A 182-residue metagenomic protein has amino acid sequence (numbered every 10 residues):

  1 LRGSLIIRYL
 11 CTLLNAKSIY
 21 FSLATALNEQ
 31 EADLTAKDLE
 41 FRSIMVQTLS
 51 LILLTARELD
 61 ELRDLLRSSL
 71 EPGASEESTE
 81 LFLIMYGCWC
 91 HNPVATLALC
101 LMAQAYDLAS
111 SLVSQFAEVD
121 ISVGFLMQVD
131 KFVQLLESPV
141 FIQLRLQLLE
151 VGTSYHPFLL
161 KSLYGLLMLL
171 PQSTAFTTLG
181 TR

Functional and structural regions predicted by a protein language model:
L1-R182: Eukaryotic scaffolding regions of large macromolecular assemblies
